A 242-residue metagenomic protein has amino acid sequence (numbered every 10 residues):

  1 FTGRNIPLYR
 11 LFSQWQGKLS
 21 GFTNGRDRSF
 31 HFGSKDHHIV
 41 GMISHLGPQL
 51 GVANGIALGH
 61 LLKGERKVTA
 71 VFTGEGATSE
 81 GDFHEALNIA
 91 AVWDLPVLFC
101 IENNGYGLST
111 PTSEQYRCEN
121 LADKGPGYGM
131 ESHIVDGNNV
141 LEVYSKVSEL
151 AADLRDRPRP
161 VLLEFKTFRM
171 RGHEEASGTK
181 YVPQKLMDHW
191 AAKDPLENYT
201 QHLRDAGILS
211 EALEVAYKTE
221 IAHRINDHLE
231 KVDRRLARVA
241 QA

Functional and structural regions predicted by a protein language model:
F1, D36, T73-S79, I101-G107 (+2 more regions): Acidic, glycine-rich active-site loops and adjacent beta-strand->loop/helix elements that engage anionic groups
F1-W93, P111-R117, A122, G127-G129: Cofactor-binding active-site loop characterized by glycine-rich and histidine/acidic residues
L61-E65, R117-E149, A192-K218: Conserved thiamine diphosphate
V68-T73, L98-C100, L162-E164: Structural motif
F83-A86, S145-A152: Glycine-rich, charged/polar anion/phosphate-binding loops that engage phosphate groups from diverse ligands
L95-P96, P158: Loop/turn elements at helix/coil->beta-strand transitions in domains of secreted/extracellular proteins
P96-L98, E131: Short, proline-centered helix/strand-breaking motifs
D153-A242: Glycine/aspartate-rich loop-and-adjacent alpha/beta segment that forms the canonical ThDP
